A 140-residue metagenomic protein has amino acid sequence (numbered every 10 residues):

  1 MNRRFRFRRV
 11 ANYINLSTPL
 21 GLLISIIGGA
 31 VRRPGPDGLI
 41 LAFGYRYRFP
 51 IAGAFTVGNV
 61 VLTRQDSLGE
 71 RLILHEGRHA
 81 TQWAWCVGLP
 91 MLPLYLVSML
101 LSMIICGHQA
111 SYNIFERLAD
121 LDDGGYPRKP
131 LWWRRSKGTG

Functional and structural regions predicted by a protein language model:
M1-D37, L41-Y45, F49-A52, V87-G140: Metalloprotease/metallohydrolase-associated module, dominated by Zn2+-dependent proteases
R48-I73: Short pre-active-site segment immediately N-terminal to the catalytic Zn-binding motif
Q65, A80-T81, W85, D122: Generic hydrophobic alpha-helical membrane-span motif
R71-W83: Active-site recognition of the HExxH zinc-binding catalytic motif
